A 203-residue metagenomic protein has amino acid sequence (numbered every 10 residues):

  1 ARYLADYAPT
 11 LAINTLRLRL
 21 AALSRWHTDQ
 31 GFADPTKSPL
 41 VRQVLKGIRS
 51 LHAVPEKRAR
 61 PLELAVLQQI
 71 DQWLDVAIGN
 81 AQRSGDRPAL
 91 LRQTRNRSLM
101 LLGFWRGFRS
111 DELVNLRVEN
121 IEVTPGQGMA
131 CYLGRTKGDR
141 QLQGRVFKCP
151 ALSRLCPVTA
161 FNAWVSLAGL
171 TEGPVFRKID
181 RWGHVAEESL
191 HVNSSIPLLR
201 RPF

Functional and structural regions predicted by a protein language model:
A1-F203: Extended, non-catalytic subsegments within catalytic or DNA/protein-binding/adaptor domains
